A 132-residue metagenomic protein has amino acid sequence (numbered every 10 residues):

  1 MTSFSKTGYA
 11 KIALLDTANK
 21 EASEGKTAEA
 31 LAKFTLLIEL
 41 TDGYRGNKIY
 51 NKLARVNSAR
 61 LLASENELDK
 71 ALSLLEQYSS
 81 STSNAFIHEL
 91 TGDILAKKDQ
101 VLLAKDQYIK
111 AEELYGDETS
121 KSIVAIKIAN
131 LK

Functional and structural regions predicted by a protein language model:
M1-S3, L37, Q77-Y78, K110-A111: Canonical positions in the second alpha-helix
S5-A10, E29, R45-Y50, S83 (+3 more regions): Structural signature of alpha-solenoid helical repeat junctions
L14-L15, R55, K105, A125: Hydrophobic core positions within HEAT/HEAT-like alpha-solenoid repeats
L15-T82, F86, I94: Alpha-helical adaptor scaffolds
G25, E65-E67, Q100, Y115 (+1 more regions): Alpha-helix capping and inter-helical loop/turn segments
A32, D106, I126-A129: Extended, non-transmembrane alpha-helical coiled-coils
T35-E39, V101-T119: TPR/TPR-like (Sel1-like) alpha-helical repeat modules
Y115, T119-L131: Short, low-complexity, Pro/Ser/Thr/Gly-rich segments in the mature regions of secreted, periplasmic
